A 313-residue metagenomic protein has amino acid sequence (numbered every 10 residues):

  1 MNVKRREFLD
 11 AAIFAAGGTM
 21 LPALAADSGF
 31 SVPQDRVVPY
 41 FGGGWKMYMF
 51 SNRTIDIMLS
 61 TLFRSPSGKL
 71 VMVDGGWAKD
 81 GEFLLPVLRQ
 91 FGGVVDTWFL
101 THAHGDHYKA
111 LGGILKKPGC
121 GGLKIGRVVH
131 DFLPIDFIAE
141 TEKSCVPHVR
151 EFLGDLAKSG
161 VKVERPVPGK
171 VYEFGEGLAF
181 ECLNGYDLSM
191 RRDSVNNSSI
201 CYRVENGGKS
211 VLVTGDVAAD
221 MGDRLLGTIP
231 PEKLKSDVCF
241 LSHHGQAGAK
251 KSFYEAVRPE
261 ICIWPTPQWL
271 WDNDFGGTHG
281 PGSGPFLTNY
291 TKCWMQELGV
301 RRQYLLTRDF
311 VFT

Functional and structural regions predicted by a protein language model:
M1-A16: N-terminal secretory signal peptides and thylakoid transit peptides that target proteins across membranes
G29-G93, V163-K233, F310-T313: Core dinuclear metal-dependent hydrolase active-site scaffold
I57, A78-D80, A103-K109, I135-I138 (+4 more regions): Active-site environment of divalent metal-dependent phosphoester hydrolases
G68, A78-H130, T228-Q246, R258-I263: Active-site metal-binding motif and surrounding structural segment of the metallo-beta-lactamase
F83, K109-G113, E151, R224 (+2 more regions): Extracytoplasmic/secreted proteins, especially bacterial periplasmic and envelope-associated proteins
K109-G119, A139-P147, K251-Y254: Metal-dependent catalytic neighborhoods of phosphoester/phosphodiester hydrolases
R127-V129, L133-N196, I261, T266-T313: Binuclear metal-ion centers of metallo-dependent hydrolases, dominated by the metallo-beta-lactamase
